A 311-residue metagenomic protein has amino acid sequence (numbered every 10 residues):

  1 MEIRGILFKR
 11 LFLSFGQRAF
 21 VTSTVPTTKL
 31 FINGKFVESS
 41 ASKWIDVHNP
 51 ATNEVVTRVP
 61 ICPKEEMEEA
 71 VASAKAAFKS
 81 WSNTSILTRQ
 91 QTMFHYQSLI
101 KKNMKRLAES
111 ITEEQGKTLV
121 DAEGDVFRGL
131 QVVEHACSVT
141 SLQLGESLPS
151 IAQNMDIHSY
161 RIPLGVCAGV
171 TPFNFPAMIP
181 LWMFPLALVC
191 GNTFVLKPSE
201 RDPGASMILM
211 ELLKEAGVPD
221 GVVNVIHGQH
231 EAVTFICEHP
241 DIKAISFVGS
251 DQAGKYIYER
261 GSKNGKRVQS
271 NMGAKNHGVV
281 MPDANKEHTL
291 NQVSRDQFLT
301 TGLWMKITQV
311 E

Functional and structural regions predicted by a protein language model:
E2-R58, Q91, H95, G145-T171 (+1 more regions): Terminal low-complexity tails and localization/encapsulation signals of metabolic enzymes
N53, R89, I111, V133 (+4 more regions): Residue-level signal for inorganic ion chemistry
E54-L144, N154: Glycine-rich loop-to-alpha-helix module at the N-terminal edge of alpha/beta enzyme cores
E146-D220: Conserved small-residue-rich beta-alpha loop and adjacent elements that most often cradle the phosphate/pyrophosphate
D156-I157, N224-S246: A structured beta-alpha segment of the ubiquitous adenosine-cofactor-binding alpha/beta core
N192, K197-S199, H227, V248 (+1 more regions): Short beta->alpha connector loops at strand-helix junctions that form conserved, small/polar/Pro-enriched
S206-E215, H230-D241, Q252-K263, V279-E287: Active-site pre-lysine segment of PLP-dependent enzymes
Q252-E311: ALDH superfamily catalytic-core signature
